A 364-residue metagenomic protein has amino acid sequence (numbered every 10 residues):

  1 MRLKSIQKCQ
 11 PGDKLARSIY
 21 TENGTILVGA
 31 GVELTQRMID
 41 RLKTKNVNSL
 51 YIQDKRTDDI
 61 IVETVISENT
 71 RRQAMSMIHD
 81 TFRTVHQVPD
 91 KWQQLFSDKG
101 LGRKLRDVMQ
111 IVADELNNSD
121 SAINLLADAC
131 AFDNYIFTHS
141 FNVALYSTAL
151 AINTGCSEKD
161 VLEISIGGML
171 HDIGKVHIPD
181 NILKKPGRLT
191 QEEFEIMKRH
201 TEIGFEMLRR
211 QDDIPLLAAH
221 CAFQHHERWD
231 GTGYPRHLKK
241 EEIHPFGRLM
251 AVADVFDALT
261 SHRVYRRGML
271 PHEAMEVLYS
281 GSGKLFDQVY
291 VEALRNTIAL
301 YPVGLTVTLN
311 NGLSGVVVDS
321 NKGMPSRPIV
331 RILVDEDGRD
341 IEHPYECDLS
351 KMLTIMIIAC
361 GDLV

Functional and structural regions predicted by a protein language model:
M1-K104, D335-D337, L353-V364: Membrane-cytosol interface segments
V32, S76-V364: Histidine- and acidic-residue-rich, metal-dependent catalytic cores
